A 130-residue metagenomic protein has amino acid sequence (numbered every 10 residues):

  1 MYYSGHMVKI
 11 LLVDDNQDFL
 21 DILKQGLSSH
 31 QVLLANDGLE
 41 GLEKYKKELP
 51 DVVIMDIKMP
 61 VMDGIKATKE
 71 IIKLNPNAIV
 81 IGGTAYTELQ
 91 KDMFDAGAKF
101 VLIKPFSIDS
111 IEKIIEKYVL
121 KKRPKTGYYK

Functional and structural regions predicted by a protein language model:
Q17-L33: Two-component/phosphorelay signaling modules centered on CheY-like receiver
L34-V52: Acidic, metal-coordinating helix/loop segments flanking the phosphotransfer/catalytic sites of two-component signaling
D37-E40, D63-A67: Acidic catalytic/metal-coordinating carboxylates
D56: Active-site residues of response regulator receiver
M59: Receiver (REC) domain active-site loop signature in two-component systems and cognate sites in sensor histidine kinases
K66, Y86-L102, S110-K113: Alpha4 helix (beta4-alpha4-beta5 surface) of REC/receiver domains from two-component response regulators
I81-G83: Hydrophobic/aromatic residues positioned on beta-strands within the core alpha/beta folds
S107: Receiver (REC) domain switch/active-site region of two-component response regulators
